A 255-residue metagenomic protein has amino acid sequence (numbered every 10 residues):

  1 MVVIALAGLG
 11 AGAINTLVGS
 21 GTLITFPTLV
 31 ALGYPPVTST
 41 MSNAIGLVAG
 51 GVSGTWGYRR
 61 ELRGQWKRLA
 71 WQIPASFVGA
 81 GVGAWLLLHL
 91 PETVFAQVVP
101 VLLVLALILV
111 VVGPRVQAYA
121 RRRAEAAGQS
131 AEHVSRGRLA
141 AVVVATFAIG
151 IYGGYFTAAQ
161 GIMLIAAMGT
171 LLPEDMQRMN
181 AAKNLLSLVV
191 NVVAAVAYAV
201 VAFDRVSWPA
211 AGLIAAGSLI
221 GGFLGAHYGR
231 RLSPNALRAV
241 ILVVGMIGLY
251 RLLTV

Functional and structural regions predicted by a protein language model:
M1-V37, R123-N180, G212: Selected transmembrane alpha-helices and immediately adjacent juxtamembrane segments of polytopic inner-membrane
V2, M41, V94-V104, A140 (+2 more regions): Alpha-helical transmembrane segments of integral membrane proteins
L6, G10, A49-V52, W56 (+9 more regions): Lipid-exposed faces of alpha-helical membrane segments in multi-pass integral membrane proteins
A13, Q65-A75, V99, R123-E125 (+2 more regions): Cytoplasmic-side transmembrane-helix entry/capping segments in multi-pass membrane proteins
A31-L32, A84, L88, Q97 (+4 more regions): Transmembrane helix-loop junction
Y34-A44, W66-W71, P173-N184: Membrane-interface alpha-helices at helix entry/exit sites of multi-pass transporters
S42-V101, V192-N235: Selective hydrophobic functional segments
V52-R63, V101-A131, I247-V255: Transmembrane helix exit motif
